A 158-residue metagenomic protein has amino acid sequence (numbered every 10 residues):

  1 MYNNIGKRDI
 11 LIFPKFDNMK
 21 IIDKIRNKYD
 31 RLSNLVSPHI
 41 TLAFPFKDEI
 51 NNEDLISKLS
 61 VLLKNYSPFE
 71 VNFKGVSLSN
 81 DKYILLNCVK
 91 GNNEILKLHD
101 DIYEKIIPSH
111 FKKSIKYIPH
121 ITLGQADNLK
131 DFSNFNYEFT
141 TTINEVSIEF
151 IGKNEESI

Functional and structural regions predicted by a protein language model:
M1-I158: Histidine-dependent nucleotide/RNA phosphoesterase domain, centered on the 2H-phosphoesterase fold with its duplicated
